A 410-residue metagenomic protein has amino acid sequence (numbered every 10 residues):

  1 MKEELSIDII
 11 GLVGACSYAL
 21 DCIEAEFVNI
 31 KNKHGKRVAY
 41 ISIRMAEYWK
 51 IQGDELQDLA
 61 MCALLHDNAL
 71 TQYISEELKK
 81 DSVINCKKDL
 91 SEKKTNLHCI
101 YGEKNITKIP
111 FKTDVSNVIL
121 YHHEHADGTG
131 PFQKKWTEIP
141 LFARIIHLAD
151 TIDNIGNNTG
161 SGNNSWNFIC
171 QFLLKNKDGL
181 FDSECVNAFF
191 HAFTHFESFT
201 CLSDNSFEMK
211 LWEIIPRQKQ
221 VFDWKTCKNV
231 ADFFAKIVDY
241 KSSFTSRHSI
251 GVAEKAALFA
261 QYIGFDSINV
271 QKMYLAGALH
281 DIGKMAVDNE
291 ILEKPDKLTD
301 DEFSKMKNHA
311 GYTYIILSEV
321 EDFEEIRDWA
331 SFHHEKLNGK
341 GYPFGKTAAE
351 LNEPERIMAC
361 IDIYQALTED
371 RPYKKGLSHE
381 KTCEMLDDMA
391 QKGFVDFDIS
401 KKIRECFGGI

Functional and structural regions predicted by a protein language model:
K2-I410: Histidine- and acidic-residue-rich, metal-dependent catalytic cores
